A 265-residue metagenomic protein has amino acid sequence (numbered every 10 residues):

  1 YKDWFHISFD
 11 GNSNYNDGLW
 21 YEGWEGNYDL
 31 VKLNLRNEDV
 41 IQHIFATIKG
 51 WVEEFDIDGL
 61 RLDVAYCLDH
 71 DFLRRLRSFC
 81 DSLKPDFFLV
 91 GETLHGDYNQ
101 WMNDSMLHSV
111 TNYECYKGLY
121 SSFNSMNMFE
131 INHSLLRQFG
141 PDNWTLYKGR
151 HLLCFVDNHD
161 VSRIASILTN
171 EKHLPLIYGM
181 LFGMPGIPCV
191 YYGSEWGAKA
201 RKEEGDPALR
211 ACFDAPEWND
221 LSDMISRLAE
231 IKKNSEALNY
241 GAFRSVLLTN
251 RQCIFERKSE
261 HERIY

Functional and structural regions predicted by a protein language model:
Y1-G50, E54, F79-S82, N99: Substrate-binding/active-site clefts of carbohydrate-active enzymes
G26-I41, D58-C67, L119-M126, D160-N170 (+1 more regions): The substrate-binding groove and active-site-proximal loops of carbohydrate-active enzymes, especially glycoside
H43-H70, C154, N158: Active-site groove signature of glycoside hydrolases
I44, W51, L62, L89 (+5 more regions): Conserved, mostly hydrophobic/aromatic
E53, D63-L146, M180, G197-R227 (+1 more regions): Active-site-proximal helices and loops of the catalytic beta/alpha 8
I57-R61, D86-V90, V110, H151-C154 (+1 more regions): Structural preference for beta-strand elements that scaffold enzyme active sites
G140-G241: Active-site-proximal substrate-binding groove within the catalytic cores of carbohydrate-active enzymes
V246-Y265: Carbohydrate-binding surface patches
